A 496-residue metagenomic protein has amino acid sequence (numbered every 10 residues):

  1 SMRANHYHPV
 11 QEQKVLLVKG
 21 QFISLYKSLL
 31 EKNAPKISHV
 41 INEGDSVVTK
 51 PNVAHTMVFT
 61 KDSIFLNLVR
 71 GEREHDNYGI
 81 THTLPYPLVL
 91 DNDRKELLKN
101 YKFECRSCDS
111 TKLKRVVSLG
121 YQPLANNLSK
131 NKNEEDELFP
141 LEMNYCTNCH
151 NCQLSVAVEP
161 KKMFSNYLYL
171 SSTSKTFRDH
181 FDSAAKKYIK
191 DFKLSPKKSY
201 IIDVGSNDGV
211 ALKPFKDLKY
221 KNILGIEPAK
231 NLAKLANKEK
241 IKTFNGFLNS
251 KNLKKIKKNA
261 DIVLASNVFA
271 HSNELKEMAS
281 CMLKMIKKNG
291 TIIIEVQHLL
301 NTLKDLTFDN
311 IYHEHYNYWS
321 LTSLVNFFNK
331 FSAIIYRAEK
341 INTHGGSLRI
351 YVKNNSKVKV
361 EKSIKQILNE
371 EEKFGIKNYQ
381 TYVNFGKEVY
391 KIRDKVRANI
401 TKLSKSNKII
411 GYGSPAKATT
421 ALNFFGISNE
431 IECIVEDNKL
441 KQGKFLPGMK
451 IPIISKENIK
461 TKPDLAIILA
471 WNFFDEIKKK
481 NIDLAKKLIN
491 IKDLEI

Functional and structural regions predicted by a protein language model:
L29-K50: Short acidic-glycine-tyrosine-enriched beta hairpin
L30, T56-R94: Double-stranded beta-helix
L98-T176, E339: N-terminal juxtadomain amphipathic helix that follows a signal peptide/anchor or precedes a small N-terminal auxiliary
N127, I294-N317, L321-L324, F328: Short, glycine-/aromatic-enriched active-site segment of Class I SAM-dependent methyltransferases
L264: A conserved beta-strand element that flanks and buttresses the S-adenosyl-L-methionine
K276-T291: A short glycine-rich, Lys/Arg-flanked "PGG" loop and its adjoining helix->strand segment in the class I
N289-Q297, N490: Conserved beta-strand signature within the Rossmann-like core of class I S-adenosyl-L-methionine
H344-V389: Flexible, glycine-/basic-rich loop-and-beta segments that form/coincide with the SAM-dependent methyltransferase
